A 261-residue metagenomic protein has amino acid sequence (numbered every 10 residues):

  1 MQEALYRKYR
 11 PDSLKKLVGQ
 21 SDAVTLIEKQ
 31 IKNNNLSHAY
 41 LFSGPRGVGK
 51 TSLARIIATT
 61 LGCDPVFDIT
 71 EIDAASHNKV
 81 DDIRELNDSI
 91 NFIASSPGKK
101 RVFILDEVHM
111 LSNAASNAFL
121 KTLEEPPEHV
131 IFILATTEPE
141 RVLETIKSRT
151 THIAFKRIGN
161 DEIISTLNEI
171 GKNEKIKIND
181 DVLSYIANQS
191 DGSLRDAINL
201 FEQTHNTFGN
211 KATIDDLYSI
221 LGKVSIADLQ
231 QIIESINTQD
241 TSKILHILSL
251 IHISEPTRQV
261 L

Functional and structural regions predicted by a protein language model:
M1-H152, D161-E162, I170: P-loop/Walker A NTP-binding region and its immediately flanking N-terminal helices in P-loop NTPase folds
V48, A54, T59-T60, K99 (+3 more regions): Extended, largely alpha-helical regulatory/partner-binding modules appended to the mid-to-C-terminal parts
